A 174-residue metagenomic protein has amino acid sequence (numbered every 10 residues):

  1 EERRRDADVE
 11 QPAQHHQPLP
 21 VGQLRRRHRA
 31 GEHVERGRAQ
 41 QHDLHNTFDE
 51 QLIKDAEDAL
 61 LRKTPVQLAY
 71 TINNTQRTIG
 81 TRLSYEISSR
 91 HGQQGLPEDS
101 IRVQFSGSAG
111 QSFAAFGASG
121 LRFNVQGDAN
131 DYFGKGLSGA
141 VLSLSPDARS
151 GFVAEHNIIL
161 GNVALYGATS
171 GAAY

Functional and structural regions predicted by a protein language model:
E1, R5, R29, R38 (+1 more regions): A glycine-rich phosphate-binding loop feature that marks nucleotide/adenosyl-phosphate handling sites
E2-R3, A7-P18, L24-R26, H33-V34: Alpha-helix boundary/capping motif
R36-Y174: Long, distal/terminal scaffolding or interaction modules with repetitive or compositionally biased sequence
